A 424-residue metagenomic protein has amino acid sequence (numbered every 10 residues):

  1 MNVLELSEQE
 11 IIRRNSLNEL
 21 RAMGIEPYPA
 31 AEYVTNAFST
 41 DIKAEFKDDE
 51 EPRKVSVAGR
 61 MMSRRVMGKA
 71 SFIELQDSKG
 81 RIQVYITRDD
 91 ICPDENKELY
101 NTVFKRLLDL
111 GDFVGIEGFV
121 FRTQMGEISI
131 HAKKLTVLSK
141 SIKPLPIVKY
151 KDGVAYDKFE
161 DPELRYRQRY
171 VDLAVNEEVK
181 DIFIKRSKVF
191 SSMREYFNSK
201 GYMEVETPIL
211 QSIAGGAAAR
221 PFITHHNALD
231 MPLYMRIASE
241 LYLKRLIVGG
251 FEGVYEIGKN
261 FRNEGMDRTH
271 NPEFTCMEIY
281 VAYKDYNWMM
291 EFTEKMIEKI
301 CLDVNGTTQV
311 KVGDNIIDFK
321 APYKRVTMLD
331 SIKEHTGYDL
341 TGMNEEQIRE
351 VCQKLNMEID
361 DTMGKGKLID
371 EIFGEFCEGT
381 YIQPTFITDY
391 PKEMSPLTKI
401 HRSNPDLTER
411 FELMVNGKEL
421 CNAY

Functional and structural regions predicted by a protein language model:
M1-Y424: Class II aminoacyl-tRNA synthetase catalytic cores and aaRS-like
